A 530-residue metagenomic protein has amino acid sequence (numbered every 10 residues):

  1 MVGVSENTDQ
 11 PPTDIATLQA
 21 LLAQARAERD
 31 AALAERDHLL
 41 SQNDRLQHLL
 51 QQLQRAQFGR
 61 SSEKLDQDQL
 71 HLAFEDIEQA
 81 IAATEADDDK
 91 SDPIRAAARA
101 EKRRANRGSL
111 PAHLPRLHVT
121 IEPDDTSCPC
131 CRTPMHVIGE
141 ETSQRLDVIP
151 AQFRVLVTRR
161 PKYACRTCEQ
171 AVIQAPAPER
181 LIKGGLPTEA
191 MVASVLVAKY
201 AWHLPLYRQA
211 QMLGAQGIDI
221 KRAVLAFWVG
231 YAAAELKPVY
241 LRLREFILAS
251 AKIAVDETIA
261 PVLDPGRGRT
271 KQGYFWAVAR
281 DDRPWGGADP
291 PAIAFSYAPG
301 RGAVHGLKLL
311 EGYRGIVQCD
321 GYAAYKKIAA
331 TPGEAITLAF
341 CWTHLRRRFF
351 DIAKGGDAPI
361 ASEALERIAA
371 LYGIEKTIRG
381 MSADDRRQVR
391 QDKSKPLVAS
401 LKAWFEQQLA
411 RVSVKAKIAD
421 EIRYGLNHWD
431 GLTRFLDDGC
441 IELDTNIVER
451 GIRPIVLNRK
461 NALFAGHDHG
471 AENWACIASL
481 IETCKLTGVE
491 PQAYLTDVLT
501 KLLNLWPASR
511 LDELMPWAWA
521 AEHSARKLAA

Functional and structural regions predicted by a protein language model:
M1-L186, A254-V255, W285, D289 (+2 more regions): Short, flexible loop/hinge motifs at secondary-structure junctions
V2-D9, I94, S109, D124-S127 (+2 more regions): Catalytic center-proximal scaffold of phosphoryl-transfer enzymes
